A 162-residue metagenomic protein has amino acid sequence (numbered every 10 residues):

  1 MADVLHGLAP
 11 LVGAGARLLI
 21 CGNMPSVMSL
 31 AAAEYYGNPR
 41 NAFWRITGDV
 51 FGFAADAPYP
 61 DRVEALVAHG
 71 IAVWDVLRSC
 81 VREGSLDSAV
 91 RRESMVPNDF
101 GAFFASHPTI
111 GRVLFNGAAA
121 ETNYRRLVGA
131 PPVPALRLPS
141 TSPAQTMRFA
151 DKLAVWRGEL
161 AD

Functional and structural regions predicted by a protein language model:
M1-R112, A118-M147, L153-E159: A polyanion-binding, active-site-adjacent surface
